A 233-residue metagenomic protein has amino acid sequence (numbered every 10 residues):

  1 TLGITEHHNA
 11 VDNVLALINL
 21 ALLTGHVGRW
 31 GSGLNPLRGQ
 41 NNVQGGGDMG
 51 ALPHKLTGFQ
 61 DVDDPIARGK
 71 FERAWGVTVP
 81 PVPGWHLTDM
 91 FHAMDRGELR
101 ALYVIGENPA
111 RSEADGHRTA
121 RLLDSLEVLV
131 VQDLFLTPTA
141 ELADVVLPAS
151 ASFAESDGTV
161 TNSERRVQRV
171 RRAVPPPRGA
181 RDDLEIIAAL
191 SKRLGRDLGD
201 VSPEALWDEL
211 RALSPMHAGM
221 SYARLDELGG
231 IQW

Functional and structural regions predicted by a protein language model:
T1-W30, P36-G219: Non-catalytic alpha/beta scaffold blocks inside enzyme catalytic domains
G50, A223-D226: Intrinsic-disorder/low-complexity peptide segments enriched for small residues
E227-W233: Short, intrinsically disordered, charge-balanced linker/junction segments flanking boundaries in proteins
